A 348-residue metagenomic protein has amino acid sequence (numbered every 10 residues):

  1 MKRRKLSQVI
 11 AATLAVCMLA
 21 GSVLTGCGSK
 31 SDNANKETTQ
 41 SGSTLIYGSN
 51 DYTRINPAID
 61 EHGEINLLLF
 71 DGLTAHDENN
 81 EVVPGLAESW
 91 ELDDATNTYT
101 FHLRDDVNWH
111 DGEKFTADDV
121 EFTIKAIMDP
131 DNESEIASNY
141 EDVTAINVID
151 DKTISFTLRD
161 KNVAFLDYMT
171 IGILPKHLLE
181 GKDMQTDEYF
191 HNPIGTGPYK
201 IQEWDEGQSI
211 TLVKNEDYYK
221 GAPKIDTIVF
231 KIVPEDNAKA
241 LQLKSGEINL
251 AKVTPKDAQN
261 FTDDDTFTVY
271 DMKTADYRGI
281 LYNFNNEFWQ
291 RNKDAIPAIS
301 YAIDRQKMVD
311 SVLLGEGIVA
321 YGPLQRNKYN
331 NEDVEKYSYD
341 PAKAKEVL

Functional and structural regions predicted by a protein language model:
M1-L45, I55, E81-P84, T144-A145 (+1 more regions): Short, low-complexity disordered leader/linker segments with a strong preference for bacterial N-terminal type II
G48-D94, K125, I194: N-terminal lobe/hinge region of extracytoplasmic solute-binding protein
D77, E81, T170-A222, T227 (+1 more regions): Gly/Pro-rich hinge or "lid" segments in bacterial periplasmic/extracellular proteins
E88-E133, S155, W289: Aromatic- and charge-enriched surface segment that lines or borders ligand/interaction sites
E91, A137-L179: Surface-exposed binding/hinge segments that line and control ligand-binding clefts or catalytic entry sites
R104, V213-E216, T274-A298, A302 (+1 more regions): A bilobed periplasmic-binding-protein/Venus flytrap-type ligand-binding module shared by bacterial periplasmic
N215-F261: Ligand-site clamp/hinge motif
R291-L348: Append "and occasionally in soluble cytosolic enzymes with long acidic Gly/Pro-rich linkers
